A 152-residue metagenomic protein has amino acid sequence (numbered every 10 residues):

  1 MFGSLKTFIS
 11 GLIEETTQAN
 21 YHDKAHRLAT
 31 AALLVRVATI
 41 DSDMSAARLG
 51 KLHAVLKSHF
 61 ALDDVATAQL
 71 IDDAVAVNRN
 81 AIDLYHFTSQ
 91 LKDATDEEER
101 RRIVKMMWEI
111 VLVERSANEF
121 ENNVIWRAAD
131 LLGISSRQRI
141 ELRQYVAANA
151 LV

Functional and structural regions predicted by a protein language model:
M1-R36, I40-V152: Small-residue-enriched hydrophobic alpha-helices in membranes
